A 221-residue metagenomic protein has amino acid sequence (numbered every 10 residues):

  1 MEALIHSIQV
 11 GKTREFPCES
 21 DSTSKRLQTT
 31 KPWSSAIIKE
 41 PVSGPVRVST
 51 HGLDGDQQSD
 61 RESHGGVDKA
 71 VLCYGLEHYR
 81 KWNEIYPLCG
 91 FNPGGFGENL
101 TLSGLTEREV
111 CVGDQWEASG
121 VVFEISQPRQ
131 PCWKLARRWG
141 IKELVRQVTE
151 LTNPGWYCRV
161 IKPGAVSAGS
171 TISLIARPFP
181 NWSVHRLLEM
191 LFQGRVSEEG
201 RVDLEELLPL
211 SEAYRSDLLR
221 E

Functional and structural regions predicted by a protein language model:
M1-K134, E143, F179-E221: Electropositive, beta-rich accessory/interaction domains or terminal extensions that provide binding surfaces
L102-S103, E109, G155-K162: Short alpha-helix capping/helix-loop boundary micro-motifs
G113, P163, S167-G169: Loop/turn positions that initiate beta-strands
K142-R159: A mid-sequence, solvent-exposed acidic-amphipathic segment
P154-Y157, G169, V184: Hydrophobic, well-ordered secondary-structure segments
T171-A176: Short hydrophobic beta/alpha edge segments that flank linear recognition/processing sites
